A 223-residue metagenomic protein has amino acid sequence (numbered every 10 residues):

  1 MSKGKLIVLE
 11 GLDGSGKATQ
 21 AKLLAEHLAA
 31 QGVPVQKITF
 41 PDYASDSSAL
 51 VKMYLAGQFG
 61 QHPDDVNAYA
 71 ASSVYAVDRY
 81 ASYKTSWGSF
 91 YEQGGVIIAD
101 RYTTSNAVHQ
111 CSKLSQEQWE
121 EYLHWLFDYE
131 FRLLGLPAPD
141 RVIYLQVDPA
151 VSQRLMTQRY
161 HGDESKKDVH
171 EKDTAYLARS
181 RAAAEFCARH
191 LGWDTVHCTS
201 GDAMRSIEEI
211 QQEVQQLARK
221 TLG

Functional and structural regions predicted by a protein language model:
S2-L6: Pre-Walker A (Motif I) flank of P-loop NTPase domains
L9: Hydrophobic anchor at the beta1->P-loop junction of P-loop NTPases
L12: P-loop (Walker A) phosphate-binding loop of NTP-binding proteins
K17: Conserved lysine of the Walker
Q20: Hydrophobic positions on the alpha1 helix immediately C-terminal to the Walker A/P-loop
A25, A150-G223: NTP-dependent small-molecule kinase module
V33-D128, R132-L134: ATP-dependent small-molecule kinase phosphotransfer cores that center on conserved nucleotide phosphate-binding segments
T104-A182: A glycine- and Lys/Arg-enriched "phosphate-lid" helix/loop adjacent to the NTP-binding pocket of small-molecule kinases
